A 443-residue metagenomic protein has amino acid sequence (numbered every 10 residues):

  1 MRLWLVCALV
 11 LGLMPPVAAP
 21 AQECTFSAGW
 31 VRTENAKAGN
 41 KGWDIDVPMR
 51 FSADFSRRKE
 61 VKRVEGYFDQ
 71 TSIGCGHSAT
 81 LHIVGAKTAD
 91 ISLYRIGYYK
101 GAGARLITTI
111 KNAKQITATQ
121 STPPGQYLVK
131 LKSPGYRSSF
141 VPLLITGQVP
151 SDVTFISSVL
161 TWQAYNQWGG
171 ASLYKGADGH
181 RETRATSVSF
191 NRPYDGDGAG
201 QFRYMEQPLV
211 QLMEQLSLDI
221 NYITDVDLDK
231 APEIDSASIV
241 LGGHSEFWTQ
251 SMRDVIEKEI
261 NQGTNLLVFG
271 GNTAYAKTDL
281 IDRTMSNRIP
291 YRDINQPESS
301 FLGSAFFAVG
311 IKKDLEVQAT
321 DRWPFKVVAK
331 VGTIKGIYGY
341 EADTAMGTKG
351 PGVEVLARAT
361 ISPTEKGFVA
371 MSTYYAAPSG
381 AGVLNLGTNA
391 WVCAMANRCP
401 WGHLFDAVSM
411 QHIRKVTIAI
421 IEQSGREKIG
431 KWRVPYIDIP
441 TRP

Functional and structural regions predicted by a protein language model:
M1-P20: Secretory targeting and sorting signals
T25-R63: Proline/serine/threonine-rich low-complexity linkers at boundaries of modular beta-sandwich domains
E65-A86, L93-P142: Ligand-binding face of N-terminal immunoglobulin V-set domains in extracellular IgSF glycoproteins
V84-Y99, Q126, G135-E233, K431-P435: Aromatic-Pro/Gly-enriched surface loop or interdomain linker that acts as a lid/target-recognition segment
Y94, G103-A104, F140-V141, A164-G169 (+5 more regions): Short, solvent-exposed loop/turn and secondary-structure capping segments
I107, Q115-S121, G198-L280, Q411 (+1 more regions): Helical hinge/lid and interdomain linker segments adjacent to catalytic or ligand-binding clefts that mediate domain
M213-Q215, T348-P443: Extracellular low-complexity, Gly/Ser/Thr-rich intrinsically disordered linkers and protease-sensitive activation/hinge
A274-G367: An acidic, glycine-rich "communication" segment
